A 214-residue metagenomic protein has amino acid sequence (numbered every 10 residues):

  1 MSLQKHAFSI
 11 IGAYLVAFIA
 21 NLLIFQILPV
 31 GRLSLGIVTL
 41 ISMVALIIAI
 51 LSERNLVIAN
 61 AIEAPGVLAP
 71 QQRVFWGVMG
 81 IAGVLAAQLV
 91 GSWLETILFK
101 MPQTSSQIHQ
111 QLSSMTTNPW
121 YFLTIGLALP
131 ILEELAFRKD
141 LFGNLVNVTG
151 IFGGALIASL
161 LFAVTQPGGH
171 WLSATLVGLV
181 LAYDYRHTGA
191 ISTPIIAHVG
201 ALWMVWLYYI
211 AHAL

Functional and structural regions predicted by a protein language model:
L3-V57: Alpha-helical transmembrane segments in multi-pass membrane proteins
H6-L22, M43, G77, I81-L85 (+8 more regions): Alpha-helical transmembrane spans of integral membrane proteins, capturing the lipid-embedded, hydrophobic core of TM
F8-A17, S106, A136-L141, L145: Membrane-associated alpha-helix detector
V16, A20-I24, L28, A49-E53 (+6 more regions): Alpha-helical membrane-inserting segments
Q26-V30, R54-A59, T96-T104, P167 (+2 more regions): Transmembrane helix-loop junctions in multipass membrane proteins, especially transporters and channels
P29, N60-L129, N147: Juxtamembrane helix-loop-helix connectors linking adjacent transmembrane helices in multi-pass membrane enzymes
G31-T39, S105-Q111, G178-Y183: Non-cytosolic membrane-interface motifs at loop->transmembrane helix junctions
M115-L214: Transmembrane helix-loop-helix hairpins at the membrane interface of multi-pass integral membrane proteins
